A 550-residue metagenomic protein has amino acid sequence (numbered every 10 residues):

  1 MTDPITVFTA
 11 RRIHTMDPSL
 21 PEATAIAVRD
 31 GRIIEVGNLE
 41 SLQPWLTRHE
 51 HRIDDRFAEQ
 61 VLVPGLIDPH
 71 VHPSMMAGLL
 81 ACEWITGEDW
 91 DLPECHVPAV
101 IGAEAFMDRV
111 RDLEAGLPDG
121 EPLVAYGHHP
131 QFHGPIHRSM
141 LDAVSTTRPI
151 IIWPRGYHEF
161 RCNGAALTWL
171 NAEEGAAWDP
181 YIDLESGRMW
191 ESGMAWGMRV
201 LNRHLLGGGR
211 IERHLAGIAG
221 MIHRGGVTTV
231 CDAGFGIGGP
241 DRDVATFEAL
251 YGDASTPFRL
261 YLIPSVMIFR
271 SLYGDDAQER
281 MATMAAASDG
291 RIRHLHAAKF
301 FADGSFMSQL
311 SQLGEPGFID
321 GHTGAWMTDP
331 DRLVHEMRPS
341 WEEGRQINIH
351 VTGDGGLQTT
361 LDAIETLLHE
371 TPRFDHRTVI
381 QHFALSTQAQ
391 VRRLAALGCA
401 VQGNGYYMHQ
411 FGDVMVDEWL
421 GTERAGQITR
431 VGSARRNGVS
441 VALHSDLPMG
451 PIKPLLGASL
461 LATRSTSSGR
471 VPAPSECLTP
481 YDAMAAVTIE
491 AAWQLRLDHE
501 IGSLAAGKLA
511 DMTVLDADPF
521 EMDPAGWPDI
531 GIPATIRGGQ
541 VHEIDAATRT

Functional and structural regions predicted by a protein language model:
D3-A10, H14, P18-A277, H296 (+6 more regions): Divalent metal-binding segments
T9, R29-D30, A302, A505-K508 (+1 more regions): A cytosolic small-molecule/anion-sensing beta-strand core signal
V110, E114, S145, E174 (+10 more regions): Structural signal for hydrophobic packing residues in well-ordered secondary-structure cores of soluble enzyme domains
L250-A254, T283-G290, R373, L394-G398: Acidic (Asp/Glu)-rich catalytic clusters
G290-L310, C399-H409: Non-cysteine beta-strand/loop elements that form the S-adenosyl-L-methionine
R338-N348, T352-T378, H382-F383, Q388-R392 (+3 more regions): His/Asp/Glu-enriched, well-ordered alpha-helical/loop segment that forms or immediately abuts the divalent-metal
I544-T550: Glycine- and charge-enriched low-complexity intrinsically disordered segments
